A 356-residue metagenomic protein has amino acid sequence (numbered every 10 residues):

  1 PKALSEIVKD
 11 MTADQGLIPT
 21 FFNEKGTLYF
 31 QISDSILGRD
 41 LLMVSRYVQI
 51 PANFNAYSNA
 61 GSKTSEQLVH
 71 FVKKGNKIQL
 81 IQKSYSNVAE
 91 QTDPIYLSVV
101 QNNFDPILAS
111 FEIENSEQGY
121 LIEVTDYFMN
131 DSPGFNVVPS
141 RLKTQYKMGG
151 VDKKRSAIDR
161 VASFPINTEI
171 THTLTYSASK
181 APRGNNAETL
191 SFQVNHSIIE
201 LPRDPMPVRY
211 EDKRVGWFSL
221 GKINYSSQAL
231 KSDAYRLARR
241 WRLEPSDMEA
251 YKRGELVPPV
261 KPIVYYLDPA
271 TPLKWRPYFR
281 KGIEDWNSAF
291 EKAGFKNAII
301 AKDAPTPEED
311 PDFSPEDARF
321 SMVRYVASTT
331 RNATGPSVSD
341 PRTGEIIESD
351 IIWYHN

Functional and structural regions predicted by a protein language model:
P1-T271, A289, A293, A298 (+1 more regions): Auxiliary tRNA-acceptor-end handling modules of aminoacyl-tRNA synthetases
P272-R276: Alpha-helix N-cap/helix-initiation motif
P277-E284, S288: Solvent-exposed, polar/charged alpha-helical surfaces in well-ordered, non-transmembrane soluble domains, broadly
